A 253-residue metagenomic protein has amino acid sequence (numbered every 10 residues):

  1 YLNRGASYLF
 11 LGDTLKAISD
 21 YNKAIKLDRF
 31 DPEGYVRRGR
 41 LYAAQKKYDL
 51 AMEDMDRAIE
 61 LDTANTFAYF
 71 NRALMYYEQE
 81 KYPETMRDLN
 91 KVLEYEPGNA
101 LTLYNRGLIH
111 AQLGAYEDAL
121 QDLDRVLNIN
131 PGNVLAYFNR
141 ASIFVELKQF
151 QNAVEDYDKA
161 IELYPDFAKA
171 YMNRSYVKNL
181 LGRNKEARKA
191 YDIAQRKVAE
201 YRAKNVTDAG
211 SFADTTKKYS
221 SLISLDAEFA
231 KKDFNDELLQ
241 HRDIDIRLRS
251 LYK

Functional and structural regions predicted by a protein language model:
Y1-K253: Alpha-helical tetratricopeptide repeat
